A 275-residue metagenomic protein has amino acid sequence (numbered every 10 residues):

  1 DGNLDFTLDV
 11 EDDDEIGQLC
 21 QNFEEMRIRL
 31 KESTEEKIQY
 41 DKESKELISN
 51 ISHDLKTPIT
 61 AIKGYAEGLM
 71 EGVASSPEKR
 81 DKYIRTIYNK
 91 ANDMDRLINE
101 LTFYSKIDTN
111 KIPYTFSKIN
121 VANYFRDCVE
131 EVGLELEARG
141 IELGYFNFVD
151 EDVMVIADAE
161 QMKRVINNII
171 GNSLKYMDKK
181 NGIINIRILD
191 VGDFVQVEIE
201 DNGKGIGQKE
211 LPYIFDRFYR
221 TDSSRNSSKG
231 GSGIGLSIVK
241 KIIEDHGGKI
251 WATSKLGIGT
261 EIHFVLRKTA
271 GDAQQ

Functional and structural regions predicted by a protein language model:
D1-S49, K63-E71, R85, R217 (+6 more regions): Membrane-proximal HAMP signal-relay module
D9-E11, T115-I119, E137, E142-V153: Conserved catalytic submotifs in the C-terminal HATPase_c
D13, T115-G133: A conserved beta-strand-to-alpha-helix junction within the catalytic ATP-binding
T109-Y114, M154-A157: Conserved micro-motifs of the catalytic ATP-binding
S173-L174: Short helix-loop "hinge" at the ATP-lid/N-box region of the Bergerat-fold HATPase_c
I183-D193: Short beta-strand/loop element within the Bergerat-fold HATPase_c
D201: Acidic ATP/Mg2+-coordinating residue in the GHKL
I206-R220: Short conserved segment of the HATPase_c
